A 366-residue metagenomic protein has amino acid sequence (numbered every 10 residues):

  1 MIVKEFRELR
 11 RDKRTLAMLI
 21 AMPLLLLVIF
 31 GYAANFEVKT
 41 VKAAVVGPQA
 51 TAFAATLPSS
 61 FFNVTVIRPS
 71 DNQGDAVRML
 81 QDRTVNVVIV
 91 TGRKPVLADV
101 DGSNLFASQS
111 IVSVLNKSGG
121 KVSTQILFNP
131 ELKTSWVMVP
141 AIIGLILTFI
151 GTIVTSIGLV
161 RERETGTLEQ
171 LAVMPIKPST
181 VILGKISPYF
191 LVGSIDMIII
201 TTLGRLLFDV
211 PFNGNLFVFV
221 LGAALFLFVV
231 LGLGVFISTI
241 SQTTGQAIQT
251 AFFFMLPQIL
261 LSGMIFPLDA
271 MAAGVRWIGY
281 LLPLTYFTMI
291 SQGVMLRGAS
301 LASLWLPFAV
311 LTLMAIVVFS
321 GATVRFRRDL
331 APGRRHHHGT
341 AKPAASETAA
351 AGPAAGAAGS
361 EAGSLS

Functional and structural regions predicted by a protein language model:
M1-V137, R328-S366: Extracytoplasmic/periplasmic domains immediately adjacent to an N-terminal transmembrane anchor in multi-pass membrane
L9, T152-M174: Transmembrane helix boundary and interhelical loop/hinge segments in multi-pass membrane proteins
L25-T40, Q242-L281, T285: Transmembrane helix segments
F30-E37, S156, V160-R161, G204-F212 (+4 more regions): Short helix-capping/hinge motifs at transmembrane helix termini and TM-loop junctions
G74, F128-L132, P211, G263-V318 (+1 more regions): Membrane-interfacial helix-loop-helix junctions in multi-pass membrane proteins
M138-S156: Long, hydrophobic alpha-helical segments
I157, R161, M174, R205-L206 (+6 more regions): Transmembrane helix-loop junction
P178, I182-F252, L256, L301-F308 (+1 more regions): Alpha-helical transmembrane segments and their short interhelical loops
